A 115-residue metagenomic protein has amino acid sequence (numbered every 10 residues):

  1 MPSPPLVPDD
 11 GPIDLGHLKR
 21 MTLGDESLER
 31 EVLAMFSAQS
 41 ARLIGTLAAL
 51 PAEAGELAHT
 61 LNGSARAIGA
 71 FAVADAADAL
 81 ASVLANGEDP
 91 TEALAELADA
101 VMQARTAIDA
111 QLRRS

Functional and structural regions predicted by a protein language model:
M1-D10: Intrinsically disordered or compositionally simple regulatory linkers and C-terminal tails in signal-transduction
I13-T60, A67, P90-L112: Long, amphipathic alpha-helical coiled-coil segments characteristic of histidine-phosphotransfer scaffolds
S82, N86-D89: C-terminal structural segments of small proteins and small subunits
